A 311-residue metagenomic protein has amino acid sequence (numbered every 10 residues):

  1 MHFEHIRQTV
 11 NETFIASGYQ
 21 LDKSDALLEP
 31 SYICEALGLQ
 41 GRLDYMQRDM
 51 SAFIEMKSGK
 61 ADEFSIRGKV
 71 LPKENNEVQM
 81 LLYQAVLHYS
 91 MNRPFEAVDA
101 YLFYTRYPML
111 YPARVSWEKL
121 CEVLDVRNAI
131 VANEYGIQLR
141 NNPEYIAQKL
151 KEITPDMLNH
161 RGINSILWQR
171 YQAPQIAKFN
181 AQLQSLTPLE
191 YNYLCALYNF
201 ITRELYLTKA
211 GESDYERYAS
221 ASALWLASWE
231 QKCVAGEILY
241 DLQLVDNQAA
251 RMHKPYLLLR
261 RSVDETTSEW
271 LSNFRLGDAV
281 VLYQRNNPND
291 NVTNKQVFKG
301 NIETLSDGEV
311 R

Functional and structural regions predicted by a protein language model:
M1-L28: A non-catalytic, helix-rich entry segment at domain boundaries
H2-H5, T9, L82, V86 (+1 more regions): Amphipathic alpha-helical segments that form well-ordered structural scaffolds and often line/cohere around active
T13, S17, E134-I137, T208 (+1 more regions): Short secondary-structure junctions and interdomain/linker hinges
K23-N128: Mg2+/Mn2+-dependent nuclease catalytic core
K57, Q184-P188, D264, S268: Generic amphipathic alpha-helical segments used as scaffolds and interaction surfaces in large, multi-domain proteins
F103-S213: N-terminal intrinsically disordered, low-complexity, charge/repeat-rich segments that act as generic
E204-R311: Conserved ASCE P-loop ATPase motor domains encompassing nucleic-acid-directed helicases/translocases
